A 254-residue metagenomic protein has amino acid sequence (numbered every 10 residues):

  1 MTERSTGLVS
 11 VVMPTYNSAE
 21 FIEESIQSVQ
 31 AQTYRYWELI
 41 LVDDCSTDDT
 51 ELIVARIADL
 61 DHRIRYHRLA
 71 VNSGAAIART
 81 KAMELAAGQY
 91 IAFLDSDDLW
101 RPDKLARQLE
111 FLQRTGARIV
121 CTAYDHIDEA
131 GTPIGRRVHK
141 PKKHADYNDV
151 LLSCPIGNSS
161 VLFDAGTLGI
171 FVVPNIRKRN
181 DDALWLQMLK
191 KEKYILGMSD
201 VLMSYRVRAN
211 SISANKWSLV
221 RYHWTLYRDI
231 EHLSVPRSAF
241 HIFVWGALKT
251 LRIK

Functional and structural regions predicted by a protein language model:
M1-Q30: N-proximal low-complexity "stem/linker" segments adjacent to membrane-targeting elements
G7-S10, E38, A183: Cell-envelope/extracellular polymer assembly enzymes that use nucleotide-activated donors
E20-E23, D48-R56, L99, D103: Acidic helix N-cap motif at the loop->helix transition within catalytic regions of sugar-transfer enzymes
S28, R35, D43-L52, V71 (+1 more regions): A conserved acidic beta->alpha catalytic loop
L69-A86, R107: Glycine-rich, basic loop-to-helix element that forms the pyrophosphate-binding segment of sugar-nucleotide handling
E84, R136, K140-S218: Conserved nucleotide-sugar donor-binding catalytic segment
I91: Short aromatic/hydrophobic "clamp" motif used to bind/position activated sugar donors
D103-I134: Conserved donor NDP-sugar-binding/catalytic core segment of glycosyltransferases
